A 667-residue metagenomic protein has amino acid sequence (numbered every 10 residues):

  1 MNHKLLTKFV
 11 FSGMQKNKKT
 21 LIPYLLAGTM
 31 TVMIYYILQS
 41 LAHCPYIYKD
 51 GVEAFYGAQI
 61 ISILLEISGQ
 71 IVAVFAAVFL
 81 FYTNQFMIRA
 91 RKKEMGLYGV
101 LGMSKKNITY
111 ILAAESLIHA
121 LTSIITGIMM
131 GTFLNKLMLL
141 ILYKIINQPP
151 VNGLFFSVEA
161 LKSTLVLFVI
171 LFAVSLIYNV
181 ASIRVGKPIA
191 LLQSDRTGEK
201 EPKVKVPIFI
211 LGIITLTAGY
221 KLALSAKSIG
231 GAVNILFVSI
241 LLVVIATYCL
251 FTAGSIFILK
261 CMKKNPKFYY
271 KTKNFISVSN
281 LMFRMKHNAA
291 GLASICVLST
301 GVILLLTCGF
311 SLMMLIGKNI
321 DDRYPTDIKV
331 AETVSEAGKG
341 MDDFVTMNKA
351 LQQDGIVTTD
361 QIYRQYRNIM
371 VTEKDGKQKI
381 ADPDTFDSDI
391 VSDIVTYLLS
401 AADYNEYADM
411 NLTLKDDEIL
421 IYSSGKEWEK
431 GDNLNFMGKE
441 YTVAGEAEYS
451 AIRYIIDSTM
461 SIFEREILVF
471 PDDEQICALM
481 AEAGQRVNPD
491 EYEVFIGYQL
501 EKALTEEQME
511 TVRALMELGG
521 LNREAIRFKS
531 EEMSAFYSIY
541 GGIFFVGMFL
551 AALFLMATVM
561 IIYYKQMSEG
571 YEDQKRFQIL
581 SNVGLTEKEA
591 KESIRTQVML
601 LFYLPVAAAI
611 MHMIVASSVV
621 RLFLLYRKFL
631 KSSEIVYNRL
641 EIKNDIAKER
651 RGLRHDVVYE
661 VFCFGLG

Functional and structural regions predicted by a protein language model:
M1-V32, E201-V206, T215, L250-S299 (+1 more regions): N-terminal Sec/SRP start-transfer signal
K4, G96, I145, G186-G198 (+2 more regions): Juxtamembrane inter-helical linkers in multi-pass membrane proteins
K19-P45, Q59-K93, S116-M130, I208-I210 (+7 more regions): Hydrophobic alpha-helical transmembrane segments of multi-pass inner-membrane transport and secretion
Y36-I63, L101, E510-S538: A cross-kingdom feature of multi-pass membrane systems that activates on extracytoplasmic/periplasmic
A42-E53, I128-A160, T217-N234, L604-E649 (+2 more regions): Short helix-loop junctions at transmembrane helix boundaries
I118-M262: Hydrophobic alpha-helical segments
N319-T333, G338-M556, F662: Basic-flanked hydrophobic alpha-helices used for secretion and membrane insertion
